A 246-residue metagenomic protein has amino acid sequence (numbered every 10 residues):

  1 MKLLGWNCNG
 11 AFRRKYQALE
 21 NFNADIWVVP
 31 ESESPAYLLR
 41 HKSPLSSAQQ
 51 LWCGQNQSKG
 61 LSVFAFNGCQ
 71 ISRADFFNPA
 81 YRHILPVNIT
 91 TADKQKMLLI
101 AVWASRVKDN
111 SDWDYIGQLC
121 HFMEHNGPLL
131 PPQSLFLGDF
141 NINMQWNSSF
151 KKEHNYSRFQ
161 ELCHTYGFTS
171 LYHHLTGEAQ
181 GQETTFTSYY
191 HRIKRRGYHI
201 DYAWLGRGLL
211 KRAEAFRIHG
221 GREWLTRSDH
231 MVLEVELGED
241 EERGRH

Functional and structural regions predicted by a protein language model:
M1-G10, Q95-R106, L137: Active-site-proximal beta-strand elements of phosphoester/diester hydrolases
M1-S43, C53, S58-L61, D240-H246: N-terminal, active-site-proximal structural segment of metallo-dependent hydrolase catalytic domains
C8, S32, A104, F140 (+1 more regions): Active-site metal-binding loops of divalent metal-dependent hydrolases
I26, G117-I200, L205: Metal-dependent phosphoesterases centered on the DNase I-like endonuclease/exonuclease/phosphatase
E33-R106: Structured beta-strand-rich core segments of catalytic domains in phosphoester-bond hydrolases
N56-S72, T90, Q182, Y189-R212 (+1 more regions): Conserved beta strand-loop-helix elements of the APE1-like EEP
L99-D114, E161-H164: Active-site-proximal loop/helix segment associated with metal-binding centers of metalloenzymes
E223-H246: Surface polyanion/phosphate-binding segment centered on an Asp-His-Pro turn
